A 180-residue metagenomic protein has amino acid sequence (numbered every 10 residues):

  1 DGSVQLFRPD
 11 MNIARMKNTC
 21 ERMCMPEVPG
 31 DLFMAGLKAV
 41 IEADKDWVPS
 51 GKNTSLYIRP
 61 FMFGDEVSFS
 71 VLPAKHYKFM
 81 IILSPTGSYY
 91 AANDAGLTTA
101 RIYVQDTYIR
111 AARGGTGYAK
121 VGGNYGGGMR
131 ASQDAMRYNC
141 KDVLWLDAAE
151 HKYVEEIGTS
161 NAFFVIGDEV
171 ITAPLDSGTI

Functional and structural regions predicted by a protein language model:
D1-V40, S68-I180: Helix-start/capping segments and mature chain N-termini
M25, D46-S50: Secondary-structure boundary/capping residues
E42-D44, F63-S68: Short alpha-helical segments and helix-capping/turn motifs at coil-helix boundaries
P49-F63: Extended, Lys/Arg-enriched charged tracts that mediate electrostatic binding to polyanionic substrates
